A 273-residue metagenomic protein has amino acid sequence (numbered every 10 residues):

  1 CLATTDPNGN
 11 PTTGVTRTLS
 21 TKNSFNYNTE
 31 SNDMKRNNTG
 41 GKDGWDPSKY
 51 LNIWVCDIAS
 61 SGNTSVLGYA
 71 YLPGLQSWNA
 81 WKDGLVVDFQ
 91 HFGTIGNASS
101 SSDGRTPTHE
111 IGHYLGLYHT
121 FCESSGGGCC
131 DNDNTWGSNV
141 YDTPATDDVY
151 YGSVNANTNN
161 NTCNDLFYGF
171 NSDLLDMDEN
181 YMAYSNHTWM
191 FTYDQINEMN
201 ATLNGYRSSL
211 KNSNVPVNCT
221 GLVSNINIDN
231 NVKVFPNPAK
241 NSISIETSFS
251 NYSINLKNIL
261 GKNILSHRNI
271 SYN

Functional and structural regions predicted by a protein language model:
C1-V86: Active-site-proximal segments of metallohydrolase catalytic domains
T4-P7, I58-S61, H91-G93, Y118-G127 (+2 more regions): Acidic glycine-/aspartate-rich tracts in secreted/extracellular proteins
I53, G112, M199: Terminal peptide-recognition signature
G96-W189: The catalytic-center signature of Zn2+-dependent metalloproteases
T192-S224: A recurrent domain-boundary module in secreted/ectodomain proteins
N227-N273: C-terminal outer-membrane/trafficking sorting elements
